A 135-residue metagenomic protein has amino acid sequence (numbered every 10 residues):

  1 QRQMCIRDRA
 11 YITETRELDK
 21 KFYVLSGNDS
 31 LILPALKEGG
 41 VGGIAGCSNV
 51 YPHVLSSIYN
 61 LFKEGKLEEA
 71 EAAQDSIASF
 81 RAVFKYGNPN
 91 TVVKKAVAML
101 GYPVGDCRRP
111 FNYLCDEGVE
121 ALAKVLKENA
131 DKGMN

Functional and structural regions predicted by a protein language model:
Q1-I6: Short, small-residue-biased leader/transition segments that mark boundaries at the very start of proteins
R7, D29-S30: Short beta->alpha connector loops
R7-E14: Active-site-adjacent beta->alpha loops and helix N-cap segments on the catalytic face of soluble alpha/beta enzymes
T15-L25: Short beta-strand/loop segments at the ligand-binding rim of alpha/beta enzyme cores
L18, S30-N135: Structured C-terminal cap/extension of enzyme domains
